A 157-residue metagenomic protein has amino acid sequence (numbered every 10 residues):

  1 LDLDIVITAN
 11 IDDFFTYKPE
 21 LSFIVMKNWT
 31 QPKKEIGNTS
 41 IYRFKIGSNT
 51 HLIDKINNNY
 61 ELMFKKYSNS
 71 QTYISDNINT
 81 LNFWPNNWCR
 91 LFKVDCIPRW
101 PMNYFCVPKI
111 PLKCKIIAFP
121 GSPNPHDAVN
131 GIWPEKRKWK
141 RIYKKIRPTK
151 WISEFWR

Functional and structural regions predicted by a protein language model:
L1-I36, R43-F44: GT-A fold catalytic core of metal-dependent nucleotide-sugar glycosyltransferases, centered on the diacidic
F15, L21, S40-Y42, R99-W100 (+1 more regions): Short, surface-exposed, charged loop/turn segments at secondary-structure junctions
E20-S22, N38-S40, T80, K113-K115: A generic secondary-structure signal marking the coil-to-beta-strand transition
S48-R157: Catalytic core and acceptor-binding pocket of nucleotide-sugar-dependent glycosyltransferases
